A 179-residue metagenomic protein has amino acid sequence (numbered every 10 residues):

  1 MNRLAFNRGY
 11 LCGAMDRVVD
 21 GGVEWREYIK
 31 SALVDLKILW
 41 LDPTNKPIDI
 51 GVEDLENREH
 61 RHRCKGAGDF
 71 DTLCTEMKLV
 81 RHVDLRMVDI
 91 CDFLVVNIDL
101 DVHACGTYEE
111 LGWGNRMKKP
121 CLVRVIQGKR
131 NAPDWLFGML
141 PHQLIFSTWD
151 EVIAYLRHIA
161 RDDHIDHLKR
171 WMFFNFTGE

Functional and structural regions predicted by a protein language model:
M1-E179: Conserved catalytic or regulatory cores that recognize and/or transform ribose-phosphate-containing ligands
